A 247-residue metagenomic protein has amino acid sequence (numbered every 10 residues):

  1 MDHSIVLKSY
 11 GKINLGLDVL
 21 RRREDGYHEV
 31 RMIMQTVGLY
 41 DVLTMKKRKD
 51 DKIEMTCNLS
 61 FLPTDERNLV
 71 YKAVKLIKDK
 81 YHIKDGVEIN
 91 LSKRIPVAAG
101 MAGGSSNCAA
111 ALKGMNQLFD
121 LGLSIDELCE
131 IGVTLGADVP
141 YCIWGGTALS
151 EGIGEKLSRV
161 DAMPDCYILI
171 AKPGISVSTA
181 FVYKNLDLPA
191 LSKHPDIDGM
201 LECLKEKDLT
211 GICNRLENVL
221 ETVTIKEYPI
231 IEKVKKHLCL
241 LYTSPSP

Functional and structural regions predicted by a protein language model:
M1-A99, Q117, L121-D126, M163 (+1 more regions): ATP-binding N-lobe of GHMP and related small-molecule kinases
D2-K8, K12, G16-D18, R22-M32 (+1 more regions): ATP-dependent small-molecule kinase catalytic core of the GHMP/sugar-kinase superfamily and closely related
D51-C57, A111, D208-L216: Short, basic/glycine-rich phosphate-binding loops at helix/coil junctions that contact nucleotide phosphates
V70-A73, A111, V234: Generic structural signal for hydrophobic residues
N107: Conserved cofactor-binding/catalytic machinery of classical short-chain dehydrogenase/reductase
Y242-P247: Conserved small/polar residues in nucleotide/adenosyl-binding loops
